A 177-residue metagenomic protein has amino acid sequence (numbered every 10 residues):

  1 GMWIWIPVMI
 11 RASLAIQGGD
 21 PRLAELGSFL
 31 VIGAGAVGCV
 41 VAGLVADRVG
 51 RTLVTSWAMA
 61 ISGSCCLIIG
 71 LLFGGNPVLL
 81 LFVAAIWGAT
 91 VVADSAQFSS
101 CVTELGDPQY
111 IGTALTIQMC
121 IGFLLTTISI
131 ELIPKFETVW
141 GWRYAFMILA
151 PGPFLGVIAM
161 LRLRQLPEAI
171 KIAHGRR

Functional and structural regions predicted by a protein language model:
G1-A36, S99, S129-I130: Extracytoplasmic gate region of multi-pass secondary transporters
G19-D20, L132-G152: A membrane-interface helix-boundary motif in multi-pass transporters
F29, G33, A60, T116-L124: Transmembrane alpha-helical cores of Major Facilitator Superfamily
I32-A34, A46-C101: C-terminal transmembrane helical hairpin of 12-TM major facilitator-type secondary transporters
G38-R51, E137: Helix-to-loop junctions at the C-terminal end of transmembrane segments in multipass secondary transporters
F73, W142, L149-R177: Multi-pass alpha-helical transporter architecture, strongest for 12-TM Major Facilitator/SLC carriers used
L105-W140: A late C-terminal transmembrane helix in Major Facilitator Superfamily
